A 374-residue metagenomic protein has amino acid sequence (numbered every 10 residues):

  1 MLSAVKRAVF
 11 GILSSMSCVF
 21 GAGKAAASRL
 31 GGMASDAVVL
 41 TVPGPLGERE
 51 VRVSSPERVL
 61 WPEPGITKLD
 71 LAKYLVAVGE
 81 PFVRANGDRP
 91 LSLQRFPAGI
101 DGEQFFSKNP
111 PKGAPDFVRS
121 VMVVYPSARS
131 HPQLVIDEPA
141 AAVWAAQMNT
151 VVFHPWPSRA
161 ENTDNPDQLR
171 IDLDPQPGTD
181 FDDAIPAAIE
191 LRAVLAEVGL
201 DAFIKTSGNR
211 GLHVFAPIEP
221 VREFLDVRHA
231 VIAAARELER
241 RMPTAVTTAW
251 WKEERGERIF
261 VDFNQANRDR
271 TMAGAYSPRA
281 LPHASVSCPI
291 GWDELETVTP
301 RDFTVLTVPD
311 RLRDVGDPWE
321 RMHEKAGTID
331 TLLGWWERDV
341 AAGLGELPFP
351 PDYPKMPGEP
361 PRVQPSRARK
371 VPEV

Functional and structural regions predicted by a protein language model:
M1, I12, K24, S28-R29: Short, positively charged and aromatic/hydrophobic N-terminal segments
S3-R7, S14-C18: Low-acidity, Ser/Thr- and Arg-rich intrinsically disordered low-complexity segments
L30-A72, V83, G87, S130 (+4 more regions): C-terminal accessory nucleic-acid interaction domains of nucleic acid-metabolism proteins
L30-G47, A72, V76-P177, F181 (+4 more regions): SsDNA-processing nucleotidyl-transfer enzymes
Q94-F96, A202-G208, A249-E253: Short beta-strand
A193-D201, R240-R241: Secondary-structure boundary elements
T206-A216: Short, conserved phosphate-binding/catalytic loop or strand-edge motifs used in phosphoryl-/nucleotidyl-transfer
F215-V227: Catalytic palm subdomain of template-directed nucleic-acid polymerases, centered on the conserved carboxylate motif
